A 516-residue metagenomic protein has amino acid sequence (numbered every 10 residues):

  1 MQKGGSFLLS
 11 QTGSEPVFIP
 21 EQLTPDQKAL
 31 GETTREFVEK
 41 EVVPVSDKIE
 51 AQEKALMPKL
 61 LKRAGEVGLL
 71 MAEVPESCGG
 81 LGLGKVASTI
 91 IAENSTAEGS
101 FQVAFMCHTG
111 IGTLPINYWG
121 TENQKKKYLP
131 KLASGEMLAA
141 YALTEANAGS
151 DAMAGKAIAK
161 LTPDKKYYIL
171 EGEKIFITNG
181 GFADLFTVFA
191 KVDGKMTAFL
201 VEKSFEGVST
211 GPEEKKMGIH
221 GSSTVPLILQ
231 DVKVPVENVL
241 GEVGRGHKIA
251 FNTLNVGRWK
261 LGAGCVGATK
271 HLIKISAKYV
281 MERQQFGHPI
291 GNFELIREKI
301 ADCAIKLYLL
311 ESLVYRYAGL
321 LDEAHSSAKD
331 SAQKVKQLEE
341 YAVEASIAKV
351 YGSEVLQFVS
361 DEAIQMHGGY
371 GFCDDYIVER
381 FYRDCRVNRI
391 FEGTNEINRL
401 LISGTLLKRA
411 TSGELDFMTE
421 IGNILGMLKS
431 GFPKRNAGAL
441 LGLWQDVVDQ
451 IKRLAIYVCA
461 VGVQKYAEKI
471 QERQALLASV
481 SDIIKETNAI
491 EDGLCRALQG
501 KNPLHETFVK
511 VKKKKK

Functional and structural regions predicted by a protein language model:
M1-M106, N123-K127, K131-L138, S150 (+5 more regions): Amphipathic, small/basic residue-rich leader segments at the start of a protein or domain
Q2-G4, K40, G68, E76 (+5 more regions): Alpha-helix capping/hinge segments and adjacent helical runs
P20-L23, A29-L30, A97, S209-E311 (+4 more regions): Glycine-rich beta->alpha junctions and the first turn(s) of the following alpha-helix
V42, A104-N123, G149-A152, L161-D164: N-terminal glycine-rich flavin-associated loop
S46-A51, Y308-Y351, I364-H367, Q464-A467 (+1 more regions): C-terminal helix-coil-helix/basic helical segment that borders enzyme active sites and/or dimer interfaces and provides
L138-L161: A gly/ser-rich beta-alpha-beta helix-loop segment of oxidoreductase catalytic cores
A148, I175-G181, V256, V387-E392: Glycine-rich phosphate/pyrophosphate-binding beta-alpha loops
K166-T210: A short core secondary-structure module
